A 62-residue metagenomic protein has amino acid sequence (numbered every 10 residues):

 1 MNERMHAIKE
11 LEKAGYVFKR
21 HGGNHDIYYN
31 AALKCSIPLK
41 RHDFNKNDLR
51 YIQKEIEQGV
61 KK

Functional and structural regions predicted by a protein language model:
M1-R20, A31-K62: Basic nucleic-acid-binding interfaces
H25-Y29: Minor-groove-contacting beta-hairpin "wing" of winged helix-turn-helix DNA-binding domains
